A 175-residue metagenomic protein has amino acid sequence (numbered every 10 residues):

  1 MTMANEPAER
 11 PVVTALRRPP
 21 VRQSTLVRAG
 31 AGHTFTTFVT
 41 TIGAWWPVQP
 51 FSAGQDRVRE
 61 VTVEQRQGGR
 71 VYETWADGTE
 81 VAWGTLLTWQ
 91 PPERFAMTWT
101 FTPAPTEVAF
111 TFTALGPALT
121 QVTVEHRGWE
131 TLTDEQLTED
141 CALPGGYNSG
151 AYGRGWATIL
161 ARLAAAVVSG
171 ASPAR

Functional and structural regions predicted by a protein language model:
T2-V58: Hydrophobic ligand-binding cavity/cleft-lining segments
P20-L26, R70, V81, R94 (+2 more regions): Intrinsic-disorder/low-complexity, polar/charged segments enriched in Ser/Thr/Lys/Arg/Asp/Glu/Gln
Q23-T25, V61, G84-L87, E107-A114: Hydrophobic/aromatic beta-strand elements that line small-molecule binding cavities or substrate pockets in beta-rich
R28-H33, L87-P92, T111-Q121: A short, structured loop/turn motif at beta-sheet edges
T34-F38, V71, L86, M97 (+3 more regions): Hydrophobic pocket/interface hotspot
T40-W83, P92, A174-R175: Short beta-edge strand/loop motif at the mouth of beta-sheet-based domains
E60, A161-R175: Short, highly charged C-terminal tails/helix-capping segments
F101-R154: Beta-strand/loop substructures that line and gate deep hydrophobic ligand-binding cavities in soluble
